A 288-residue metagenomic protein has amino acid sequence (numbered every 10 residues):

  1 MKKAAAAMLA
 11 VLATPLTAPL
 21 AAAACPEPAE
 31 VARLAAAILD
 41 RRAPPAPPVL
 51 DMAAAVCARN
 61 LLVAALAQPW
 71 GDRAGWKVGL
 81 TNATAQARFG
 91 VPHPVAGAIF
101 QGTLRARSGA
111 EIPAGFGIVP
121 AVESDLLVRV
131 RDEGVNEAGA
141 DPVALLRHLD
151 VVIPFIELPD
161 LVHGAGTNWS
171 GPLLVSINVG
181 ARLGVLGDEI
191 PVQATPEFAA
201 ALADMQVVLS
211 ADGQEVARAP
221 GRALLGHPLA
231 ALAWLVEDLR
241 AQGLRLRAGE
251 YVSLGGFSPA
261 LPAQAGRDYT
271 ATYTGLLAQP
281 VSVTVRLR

Functional and structural regions predicted by a protein language model:
M1-M8: Bacterial N-terminal signal peptides that target proteins for export
T14-L20: C-terminal segment of classical bacterial N-terminal signal peptides
A24-L225, P280-V283: Catalytic-core "active-site belt" of small-molecule-metabolizing enzymes, emphasizing His/Asp/Glu-rich regions
L244-L246, V252-S253, L261: C-terminal soluble interaction/assembly domains
S258-L261, G275-A278: Short, charged beta-turn/beta-strand-edge "cap" motif at the junction between a beta-strand and an adjacent loop
R286-R288: Short beta-strand edge segments in extracellular beta-sheet folds
